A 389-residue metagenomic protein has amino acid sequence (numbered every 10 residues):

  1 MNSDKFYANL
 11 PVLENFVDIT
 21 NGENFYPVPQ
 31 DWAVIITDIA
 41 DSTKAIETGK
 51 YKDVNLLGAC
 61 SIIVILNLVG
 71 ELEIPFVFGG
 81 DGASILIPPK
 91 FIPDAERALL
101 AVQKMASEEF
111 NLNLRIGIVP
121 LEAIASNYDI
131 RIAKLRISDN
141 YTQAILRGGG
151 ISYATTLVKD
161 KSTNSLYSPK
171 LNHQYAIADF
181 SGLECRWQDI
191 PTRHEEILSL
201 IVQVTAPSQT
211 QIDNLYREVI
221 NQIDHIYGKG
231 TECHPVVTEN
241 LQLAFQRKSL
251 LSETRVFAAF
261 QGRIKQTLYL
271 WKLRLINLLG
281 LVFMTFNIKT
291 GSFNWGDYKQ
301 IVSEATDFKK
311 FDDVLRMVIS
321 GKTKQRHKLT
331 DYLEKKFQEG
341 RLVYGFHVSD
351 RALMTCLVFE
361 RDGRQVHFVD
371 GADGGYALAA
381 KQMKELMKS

Functional and structural regions predicted by a protein language model:
M1-S389: Regulatory and interdomain segments flanking nucleotide-handling catalytic cores in signaling/defense enzymes
